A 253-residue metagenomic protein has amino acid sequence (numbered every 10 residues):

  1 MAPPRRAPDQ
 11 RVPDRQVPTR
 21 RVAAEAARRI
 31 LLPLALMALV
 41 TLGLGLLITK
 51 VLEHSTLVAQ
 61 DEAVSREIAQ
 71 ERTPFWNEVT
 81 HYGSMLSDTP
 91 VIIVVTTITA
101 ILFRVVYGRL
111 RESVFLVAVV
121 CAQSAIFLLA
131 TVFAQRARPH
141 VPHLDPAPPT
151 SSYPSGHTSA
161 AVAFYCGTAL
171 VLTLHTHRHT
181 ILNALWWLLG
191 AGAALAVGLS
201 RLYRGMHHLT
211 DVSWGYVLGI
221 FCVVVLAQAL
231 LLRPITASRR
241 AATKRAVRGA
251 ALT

Functional and structural regions predicted by a protein language model:
M1-V91, F133-D145, L252: N-terminal transmembrane-helix/juxtamembrane module of multi-pass inner/ER membrane proteins
R29-L34, I98-A125: Interfacial segments of alpha-helical transmembrane regions
L31-A35, P90-V94, S113-A118, A184-A191 (+2 more regions): Hydrophobic alpha-helical transmembrane segments
M37, T41, A69, A118-V119 (+5 more regions): Alpha-helical transmembrane segments in multi-pass membrane proteins
V64, G83, A130, H157 (+1 more regions): Divalent metal-coordination and catalytic microenvironments
S87-G108, Y165-C166, L172: Hydrophobic alpha-helical transmembrane segments
T99, H143-T253: Membrane-embedded catalytic cores of phosphoryl/pyrophosphoryl-handling enzymes
Q123-A137: Transmembrane alpha-helix/helix-exit interface in multi-pass inner-membrane proteins
